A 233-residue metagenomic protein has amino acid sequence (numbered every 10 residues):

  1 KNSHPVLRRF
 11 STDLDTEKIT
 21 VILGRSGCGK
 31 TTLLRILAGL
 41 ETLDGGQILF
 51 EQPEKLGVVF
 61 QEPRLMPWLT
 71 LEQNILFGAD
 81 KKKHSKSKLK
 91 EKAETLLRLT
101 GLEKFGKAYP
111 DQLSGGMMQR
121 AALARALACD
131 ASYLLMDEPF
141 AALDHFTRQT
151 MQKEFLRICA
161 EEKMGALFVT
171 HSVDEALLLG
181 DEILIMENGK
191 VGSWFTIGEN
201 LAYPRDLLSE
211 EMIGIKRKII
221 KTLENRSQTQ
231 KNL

Functional and structural regions predicted by a protein language model:
A38: Helix-to-loop junction immediately C-terminal to a conserved catalytic motif
L69-L76: Short coil-to-helix segment of the ABC ATPase nucleotide-binding domain corresponding to the Q-loop/switch region
S87-F105, R157: Conserved ABC ATPase "signature" region
Y109-L113, M117: Conserved ABC ATPase signature
L123: Hydrophobic anchor residue at the start of the ABC signature
A128-S132: A short, proline-enriched helix->beta-strand linker immediately N-terminal to the Walker B motif in ABC-type P-loop
L134-D137: Catalytic Walker B motif of ABC-type/P-loop ATPase nucleotide-binding domains
